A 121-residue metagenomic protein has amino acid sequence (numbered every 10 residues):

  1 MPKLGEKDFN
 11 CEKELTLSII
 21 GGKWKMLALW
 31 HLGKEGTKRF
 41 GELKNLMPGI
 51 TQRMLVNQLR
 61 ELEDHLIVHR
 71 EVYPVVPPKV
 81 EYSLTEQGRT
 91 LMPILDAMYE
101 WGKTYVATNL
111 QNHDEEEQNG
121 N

Functional and structural regions predicted by a protein language model:
M1-L4: Long, low-complexity, charged/polar intrinsically disordered regions in eukaryotic proteins
K7-M54, E81: N-terminal helix-turn-helix DNA-binding core of bacterial DNA-binding proteins
H31, R89-N121: Amphipathic alpha-helical dimerization/coiled-coil segments that flank or bridge DNA-binding/regulatory modules
Q58: Residues within the DNA-recognition helix of helix-turn-helix
L62: DNA major-groove recognition helices of helix-turn-helix
L66: Glycine-centered, phosphate/nucleic-acid-interacting loop/turn motifs that mediate DNA/RNA or nucleotide
H69-R70: Short beta-strand "wing" residues that participate in macromolecule-binding interfaces
P74-M98: Basic, amphipathic "hinge/linker" alpha-helix immediately C-terminal to the N-terminal HTH DNA-binding motif
